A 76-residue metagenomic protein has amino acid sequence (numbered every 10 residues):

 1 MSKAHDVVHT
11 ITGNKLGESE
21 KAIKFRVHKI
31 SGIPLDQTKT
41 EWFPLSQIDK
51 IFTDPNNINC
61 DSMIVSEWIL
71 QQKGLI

Functional and structural regions predicted by a protein language model:
S2-I76: Feature detects long, helix-prone N-terminal segments enriched in hydrophobes
